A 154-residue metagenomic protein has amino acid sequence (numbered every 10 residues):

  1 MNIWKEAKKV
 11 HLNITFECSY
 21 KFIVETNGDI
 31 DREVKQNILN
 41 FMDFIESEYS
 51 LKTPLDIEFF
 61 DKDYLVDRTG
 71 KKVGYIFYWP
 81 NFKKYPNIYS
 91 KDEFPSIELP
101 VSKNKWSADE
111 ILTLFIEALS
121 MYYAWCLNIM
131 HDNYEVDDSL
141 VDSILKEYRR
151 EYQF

Functional and structural regions predicted by a protein language model:
M1-E33, F59, P80, L112: Non-catalytic architectural context of zinc metalloproteases
D29-E33, K103, S107, I111 (+1 more regions): Conserved aromatic-histidine-acidic binding/catalytic patches
D31-D56: Zn2+-dependent metallopeptidase catalytic core
V34, A108-L112, I116, D137 (+1 more regions): Hydrophobic (often cysteine-bearing) scaffold residues that line and stabilize catalytic clefts of nucleotide/cofactor
F41-Y49, L119-S120, L145-Y152: Hydrophobic, Leu/Ile/Phe/Ala-enriched alpha-helical segments that form helix-helix packing faces
D63-D109, W125, I129: Active-site scaffold of zinc-dependent metalloenzymes
T113-W125: Active-site recognition of the HExxH zinc-binding catalytic motif
L127-F154: Post-HExxH zinc-binding segment in Zn-dependent metallohydrolases
